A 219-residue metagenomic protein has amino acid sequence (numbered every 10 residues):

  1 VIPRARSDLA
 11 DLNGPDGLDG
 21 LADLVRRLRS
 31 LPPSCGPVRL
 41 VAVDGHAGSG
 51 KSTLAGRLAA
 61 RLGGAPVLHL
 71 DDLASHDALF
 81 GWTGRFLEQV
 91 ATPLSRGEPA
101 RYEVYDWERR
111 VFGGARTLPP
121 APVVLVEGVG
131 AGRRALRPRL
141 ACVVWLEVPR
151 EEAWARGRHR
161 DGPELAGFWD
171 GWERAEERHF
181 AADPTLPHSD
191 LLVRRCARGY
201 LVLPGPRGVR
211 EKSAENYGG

Functional and structural regions predicted by a protein language model:
V1-P32, P138, C142, H159 (+1 more regions): NTP-dependent small-molecule kinase module
H46: P-loop (Walker A) phosphate-binding loop of NTP-binding proteins
K51: Conserved lysine of the Walker
L54: Hydrophobic positions on the alpha1 helix immediately C-terminal to the Walker A/P-loop
P66-V126: Conserved nucleotide-sensing/catalytic segment adjacent to the nucleotide-binding pocket in NTP-handling enzymes
G113-R160: ATP-dependent NMP and nucleoside kinases share a basic, alpha-helical "lid"
C142-D183, A214: A glycine- and Lys/Arg-enriched "phosphate-lid" helix/loop adjacent to the NTP-binding pocket of small-molecule kinases
